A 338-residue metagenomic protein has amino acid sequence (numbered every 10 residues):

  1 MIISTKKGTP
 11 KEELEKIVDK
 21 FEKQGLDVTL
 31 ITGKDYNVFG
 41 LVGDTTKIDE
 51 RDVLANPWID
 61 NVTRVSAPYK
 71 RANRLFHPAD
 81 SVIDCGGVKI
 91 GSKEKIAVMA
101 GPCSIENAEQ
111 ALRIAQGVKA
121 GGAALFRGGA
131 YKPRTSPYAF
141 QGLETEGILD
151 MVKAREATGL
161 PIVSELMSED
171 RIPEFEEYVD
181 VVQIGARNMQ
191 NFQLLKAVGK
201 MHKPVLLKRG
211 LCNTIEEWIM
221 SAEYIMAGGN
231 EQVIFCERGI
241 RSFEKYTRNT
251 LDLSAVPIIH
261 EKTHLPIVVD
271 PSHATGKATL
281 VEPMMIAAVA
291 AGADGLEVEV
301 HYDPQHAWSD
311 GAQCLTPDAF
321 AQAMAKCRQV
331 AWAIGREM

Functional and structural regions predicted by a protein language model:
K6, L143, G159-S168, D180-F192 (+3 more regions): Catalytic beta/alpha-barrel core
K7-G8, K95-R113, P137-Q141, P161-E165 (+3 more regions): Active-site mouth loops of central-metabolism enzymes
A67-M99, A325, W332-M338: N-terminal amphipathic alpha-helix/helix-capping segment at the start of soluble metabolic enzymes
R74-A79, A108, S136-D150, D170-R171 (+4 more regions): Active-site-adjacent beta->alpha loops and helix N-cap segments on the catalytic face of soluble alpha/beta enzymes
I96-P102, A124-G128, I162-S164, D180-I184 (+4 more regions): Hydrophobic faces of well-ordered beta-strands that scaffold small-molecule active sites in alpha/beta enzyme cores
R127-T145, H301-C314: Glycine-rich, proline-tolerant flexible connector loops at the mouths of alpha/beta enzymes
F140-S164, A197-P204, L253-V268, Q313-E337: Alpha-helix-loop-beta-strand connector modules within alpha/beta enzyme cores
M201-V300: Catalytic alpha/beta core domains of metabolic enzymes, predominantly
